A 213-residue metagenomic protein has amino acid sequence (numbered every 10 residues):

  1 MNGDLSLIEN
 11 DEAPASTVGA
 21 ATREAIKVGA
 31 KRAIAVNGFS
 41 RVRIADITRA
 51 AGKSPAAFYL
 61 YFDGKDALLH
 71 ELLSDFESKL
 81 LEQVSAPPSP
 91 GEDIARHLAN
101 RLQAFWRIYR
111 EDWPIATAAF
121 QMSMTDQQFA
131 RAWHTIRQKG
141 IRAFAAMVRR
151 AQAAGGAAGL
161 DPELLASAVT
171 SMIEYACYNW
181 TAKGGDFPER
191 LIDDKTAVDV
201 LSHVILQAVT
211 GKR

Functional and structural regions predicted by a protein language model:
M1-A21, G185, R213: N-terminal intrinsically disordered/low-complexity leader segments
I8-P14, L72-A99, A116-T117, M147-A153: Amphipathic alpha-helical linker/stalk segments
A21, A25, A33-A67, E71: Helix-turn-helix
T22, I26-I34, F76, L80 (+1 more regions): Short hydrophobic clusters on alpha-helical segments that form packing/core surfaces in small helical domains
K27, A99, Q103, Q138-R149 (+4 more regions): An amphipathic alpha-helix signature
E71, S85-P114, P162-V169, V198: Hydrophobic alpha-helical connector segments
E111-A143, E163-L164, L191: Short secondary-structure transition hinges
A130, Q152-S202, K212-R213: Hydrophobic/aromatic-rich alpha-helical bundle segments in the mid-to-C-terminal region
